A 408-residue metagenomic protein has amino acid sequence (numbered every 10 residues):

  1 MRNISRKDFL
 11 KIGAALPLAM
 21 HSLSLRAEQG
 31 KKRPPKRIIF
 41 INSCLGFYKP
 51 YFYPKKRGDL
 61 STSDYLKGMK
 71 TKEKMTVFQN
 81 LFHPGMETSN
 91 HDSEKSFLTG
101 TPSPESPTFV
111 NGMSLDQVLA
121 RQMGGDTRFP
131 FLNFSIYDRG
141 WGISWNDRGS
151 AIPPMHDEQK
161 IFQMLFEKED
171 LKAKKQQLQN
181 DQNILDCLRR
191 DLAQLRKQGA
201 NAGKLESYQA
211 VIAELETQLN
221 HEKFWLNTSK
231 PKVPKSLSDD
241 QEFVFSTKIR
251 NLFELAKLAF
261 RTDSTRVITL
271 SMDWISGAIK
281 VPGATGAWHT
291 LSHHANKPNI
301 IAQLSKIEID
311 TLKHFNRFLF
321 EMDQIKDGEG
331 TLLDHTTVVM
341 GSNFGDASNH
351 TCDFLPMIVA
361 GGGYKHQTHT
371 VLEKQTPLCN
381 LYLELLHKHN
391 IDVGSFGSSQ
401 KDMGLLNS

Functional and structural regions predicted by a protein language model:
M1-S408: Ligand-binding pockets and gating/stacking loops
